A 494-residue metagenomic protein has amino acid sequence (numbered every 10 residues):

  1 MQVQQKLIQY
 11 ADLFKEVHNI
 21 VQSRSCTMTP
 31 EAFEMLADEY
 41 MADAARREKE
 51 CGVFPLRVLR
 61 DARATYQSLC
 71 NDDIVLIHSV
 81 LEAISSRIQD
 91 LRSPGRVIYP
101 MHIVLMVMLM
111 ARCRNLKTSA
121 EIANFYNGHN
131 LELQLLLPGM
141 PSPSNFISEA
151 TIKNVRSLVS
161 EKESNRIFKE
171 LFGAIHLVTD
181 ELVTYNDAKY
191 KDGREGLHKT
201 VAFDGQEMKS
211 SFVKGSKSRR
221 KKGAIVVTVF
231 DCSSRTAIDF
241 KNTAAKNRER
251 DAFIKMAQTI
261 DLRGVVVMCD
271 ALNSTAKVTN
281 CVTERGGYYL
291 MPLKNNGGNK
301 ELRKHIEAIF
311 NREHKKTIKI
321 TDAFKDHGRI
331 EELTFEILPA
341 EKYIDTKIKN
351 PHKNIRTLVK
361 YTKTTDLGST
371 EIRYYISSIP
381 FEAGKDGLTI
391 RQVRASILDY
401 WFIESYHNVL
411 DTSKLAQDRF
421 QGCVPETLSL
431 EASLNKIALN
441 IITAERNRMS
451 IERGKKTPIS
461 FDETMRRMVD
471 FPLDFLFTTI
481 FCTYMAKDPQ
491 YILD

Functional and structural regions predicted by a protein language model:
M1-A202, F230, T236-D239, Q258 (+1 more regions): Dynamic "connector" segments at or just before major functional cores
H102, K117, R248, S429-A432: Conserved active-site and cofactor/substrate-binding residues in soluble primary-metabolism enzymes
V107, I122, S148, I152 (+8 more regions): Short, conserved catalytic/metal-binding motifs centered on acidic residues
A123, T321-A323, H407-S413, R453: Short coil/turn segments at secondary-structure boundaries
N165, T321-A395: Active-site capping/gating regions of soluble enzymes
I175-M268, T275-G287, K294: Polybasic low-complexity intrinsically disordered regions
N242-N350: An internal, acidic/charged active-site-proximal segment that coordinates divalent cations and/or engages
Y361-I441: A C-terminal functional module that forms or caps the active site or interfaces directly with catalytic machinery
